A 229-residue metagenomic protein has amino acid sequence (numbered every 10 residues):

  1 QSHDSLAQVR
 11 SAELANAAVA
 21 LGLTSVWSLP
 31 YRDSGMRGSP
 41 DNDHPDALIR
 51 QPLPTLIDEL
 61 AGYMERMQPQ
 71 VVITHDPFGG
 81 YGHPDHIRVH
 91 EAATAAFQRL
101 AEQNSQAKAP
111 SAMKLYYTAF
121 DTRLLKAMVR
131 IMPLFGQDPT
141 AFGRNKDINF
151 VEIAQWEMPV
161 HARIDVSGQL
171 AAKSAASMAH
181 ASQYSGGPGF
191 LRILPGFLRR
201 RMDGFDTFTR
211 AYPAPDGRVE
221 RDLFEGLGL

Functional and structural regions predicted by a protein language model:
Q1-S5: ATP-dependent adenylation/pyrophosphate-handling site
A7-S11, A15, H90: Short, surface-exposed alpha-helical segments at coil->helix boundaries
A12-V19, A176-S177: Short alpha-helix
L14, V26, V72: Hydrophobic/aromatic pocket-lining and membrane-interface residues
V19-R37: A conserved beta-strand->alpha-helix junction
D41-N42, D46, Q51-L229: Metal-dependent de-N-acetylase/amidase catalytic core
